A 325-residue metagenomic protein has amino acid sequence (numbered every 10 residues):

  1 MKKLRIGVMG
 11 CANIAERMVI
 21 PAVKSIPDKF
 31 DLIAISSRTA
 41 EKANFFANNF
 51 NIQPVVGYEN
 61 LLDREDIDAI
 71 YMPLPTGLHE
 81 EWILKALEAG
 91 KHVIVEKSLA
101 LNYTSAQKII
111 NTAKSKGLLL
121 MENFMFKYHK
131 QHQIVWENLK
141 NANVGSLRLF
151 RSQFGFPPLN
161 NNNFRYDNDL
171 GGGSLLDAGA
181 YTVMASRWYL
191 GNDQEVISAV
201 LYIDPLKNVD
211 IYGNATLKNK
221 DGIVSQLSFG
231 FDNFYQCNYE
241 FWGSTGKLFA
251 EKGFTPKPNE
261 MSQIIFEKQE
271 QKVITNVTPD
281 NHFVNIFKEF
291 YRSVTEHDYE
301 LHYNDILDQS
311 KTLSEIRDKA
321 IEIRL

Functional and structural regions predicted by a protein language model:
M1-F50, Y291, E322-L325: N-terminal Rossmann-like dinucleotide-binding module
K2, A69-Y71, K220, I274 (+1 more regions): C-terminal helix-rich "cap/oligomerization" subdomain common to oxidoreductases
A15, V56, V95, L120-E122 (+1 more regions): Hydrophobic residues in well-ordered beta-strands that form the structural core
F50-T112: Beta-loop-alpha module in the N-terminal Rossmann-like domain of NAD(P)-dependent dehydrogenases, especially those
K108-M125, S146-R148: Rossmann-fold dehydrogenase core element
F126-A199, I203-P205: Predominantly a Rossmann-like dinucleotide-binding segment in NAD(P)-dependent oxidoreductases
M184-K257, V277, F287-H297: Contiguous beta-strand/loop segments that form the cofactor/metal-binding neighborhood of enzyme cores
